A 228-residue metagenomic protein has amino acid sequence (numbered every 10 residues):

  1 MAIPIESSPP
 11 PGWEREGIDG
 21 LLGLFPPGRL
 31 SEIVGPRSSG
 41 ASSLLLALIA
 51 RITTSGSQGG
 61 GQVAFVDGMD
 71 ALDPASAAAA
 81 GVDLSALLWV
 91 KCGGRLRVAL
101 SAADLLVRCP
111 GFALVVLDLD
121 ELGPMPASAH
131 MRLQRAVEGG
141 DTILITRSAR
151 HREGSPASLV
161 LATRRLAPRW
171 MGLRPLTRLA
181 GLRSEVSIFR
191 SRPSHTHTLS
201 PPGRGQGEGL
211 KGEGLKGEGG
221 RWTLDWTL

Functional and structural regions predicted by a protein language model:
M1-F65, A79-S85, D225-T227: Detector for small/aliphatic-rich hydrophobic stretches
E14-G17, R29, A41, L45 (+4 more regions): Helical mechanochemical/support elements of P-loop NTPase systems and associated helical scaffolds
S31-I33, A64-V66, L88-V90, I145 (+1 more regions): Hydrophobic/aromatic beta-strand patches that form the interior of the parallel beta-sheet core in alpha/beta enzyme
P36, Q58-S128: Conserved inter-motif catalytic segment of the P-loop NTP-binding fold
G111-R152: A contiguous pocket-lining binding segment that forms or flanks enzyme active sites
R135-L199, G220-L228: Phosphate-binding/switch region of NTP-binding enzymes
G203-G207, G212-E213, G217-E218: Glycine-biased, low-complexity coil/linker segments
